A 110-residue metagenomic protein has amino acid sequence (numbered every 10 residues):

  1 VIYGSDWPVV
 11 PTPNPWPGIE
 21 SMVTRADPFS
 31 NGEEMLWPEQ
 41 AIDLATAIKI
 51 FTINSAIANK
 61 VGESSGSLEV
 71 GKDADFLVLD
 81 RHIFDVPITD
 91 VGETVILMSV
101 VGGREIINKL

Functional and structural regions predicted by a protein language model:
V1-F84, T89, T94, M98-G102: His/Asp/Glu-enriched, well-ordered alpha-helical/loop segment that forms or immediately abuts the divalent-metal
